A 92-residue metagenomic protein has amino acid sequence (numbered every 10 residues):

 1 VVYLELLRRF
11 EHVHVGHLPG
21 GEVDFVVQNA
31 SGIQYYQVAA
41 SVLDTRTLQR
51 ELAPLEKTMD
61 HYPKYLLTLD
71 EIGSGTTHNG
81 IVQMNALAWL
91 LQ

Functional and structural regions predicted by a protein language model:
V1-Q92: A cross-kingdom feature that marks ATP-driven nucleic-acid transaction machinery
